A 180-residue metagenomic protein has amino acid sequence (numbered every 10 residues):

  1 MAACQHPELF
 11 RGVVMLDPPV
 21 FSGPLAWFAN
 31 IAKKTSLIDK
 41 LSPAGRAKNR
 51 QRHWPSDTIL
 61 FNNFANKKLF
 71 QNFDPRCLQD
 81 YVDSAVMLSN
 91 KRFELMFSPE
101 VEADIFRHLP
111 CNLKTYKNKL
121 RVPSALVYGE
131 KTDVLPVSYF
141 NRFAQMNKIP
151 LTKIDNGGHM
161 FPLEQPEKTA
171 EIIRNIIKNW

Functional and structural regions predicted by a protein language model:
M1-F28: Conserved hydrolase catalytic core segment
P18, K131, N156: Active-site loop/turn elements of alpha/beta-hydrolase fold enzymes, especially the short glycine-/histidine-rich
L25-N90: Helix-rich cap/lid subdomain of alpha/beta-hydrolase
R52, T132, G158-F161: Glycosyltransferase donor-binding loop in the core domain
R76, D83-A144: Conserved serine/cysteine hydrolase catalytic core
Q145-H159: Catalytic histidine neighborhood in serine/cysteine hydrolases with alpha/beta-hydrolase-type architecture
G157-P166, A170: Catalytic histidine-centered segment of alpha/beta-hydrolase-like enzymes
I172-W180: C-terminal alpha-helix
